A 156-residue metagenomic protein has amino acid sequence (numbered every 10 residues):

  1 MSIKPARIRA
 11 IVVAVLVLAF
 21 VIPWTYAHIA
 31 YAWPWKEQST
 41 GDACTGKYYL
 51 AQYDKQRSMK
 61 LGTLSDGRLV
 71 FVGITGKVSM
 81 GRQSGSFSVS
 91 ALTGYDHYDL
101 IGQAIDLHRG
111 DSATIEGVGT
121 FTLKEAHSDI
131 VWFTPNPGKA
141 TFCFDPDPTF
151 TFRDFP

Functional and structural regions predicted by a protein language model:
M1-I3: Juxtamembrane low-complexity tails/linkers enriched in Ser/Thr-Pro and polybasic
P5-A14, A19-P156: Surface-exposed, beta-sheet-biased, low-hydrophobicity segments with strongly acidic/polar composition
